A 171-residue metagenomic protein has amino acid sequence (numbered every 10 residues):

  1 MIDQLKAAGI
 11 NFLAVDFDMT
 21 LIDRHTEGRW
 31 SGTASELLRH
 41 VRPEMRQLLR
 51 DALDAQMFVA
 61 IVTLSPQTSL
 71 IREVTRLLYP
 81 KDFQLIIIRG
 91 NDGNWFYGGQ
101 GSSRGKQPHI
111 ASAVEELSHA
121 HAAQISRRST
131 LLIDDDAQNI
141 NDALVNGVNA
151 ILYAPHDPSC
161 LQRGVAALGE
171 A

Functional and structural regions predicted by a protein language model:
M1-F58: Active-site neighborhood of HAD-like aspartate-dependent phosphohydrolases
L13, I88-G90, S129-D135: Extended hydrophobic secondary-structure segments that form protein cores and membrane-embedded regions
I22-D23, A55, T68-R72, F96-Y97 (+2 more regions): Short catalytic/ligand-binding loop motif for oxyanion handling, primarily in non-cytosolic enzymes, centered on
W30-T33, L77-Y79, V148-A150: Glycine-rich, phosphate-binding/catalytic loops in enzymes
E44, S65-P66, G105, D135 (+1 more regions): Short beta->alpha linker loops
M45-T75, R89-N91: Substrate-recognition element of Asp-dependent hydrolases with the DxDx(T/V) motif
Q67-R128: Substrate-recognition "cap/lid" segment bordering the active-site pocket of phosphatases
R127-A171: Acidic, Mg2+-coordinating phosphoryl-transfer loop and its flanking beta/alpha structural elements, shared across
